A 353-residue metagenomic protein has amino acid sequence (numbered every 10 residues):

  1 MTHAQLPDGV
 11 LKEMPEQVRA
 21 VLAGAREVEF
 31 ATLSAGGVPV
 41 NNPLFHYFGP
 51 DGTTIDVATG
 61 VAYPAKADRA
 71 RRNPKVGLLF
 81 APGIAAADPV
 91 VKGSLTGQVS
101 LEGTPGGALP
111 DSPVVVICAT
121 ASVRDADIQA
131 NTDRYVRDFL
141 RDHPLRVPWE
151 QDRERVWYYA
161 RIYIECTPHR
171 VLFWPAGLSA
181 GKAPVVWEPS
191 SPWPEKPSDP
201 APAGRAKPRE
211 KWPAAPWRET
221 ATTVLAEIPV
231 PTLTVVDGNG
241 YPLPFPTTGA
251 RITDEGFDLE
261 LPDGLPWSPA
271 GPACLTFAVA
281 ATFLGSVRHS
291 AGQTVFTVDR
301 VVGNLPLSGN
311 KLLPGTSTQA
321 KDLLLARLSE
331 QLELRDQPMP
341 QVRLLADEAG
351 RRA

Functional and structural regions predicted by a protein language model:
M1-K12, V90-T220, E260-A353: Charged, gly/pro-rich active-site loop segments
L11-A23: Mobile-element integrase/transposase regions, centering on the N-terminal DNA-binding/Zn-coordinating module
V18-R19, A67, A221-T222: Short amphipathic alpha-helical segments and helix-helix/interface helices
A23-A25, W157-R161, T167-P168, A226-V230 (+1 more regions): Short gly/pro-enriched beta-turn/loop segments at secondary-structure junctions
G24, A70-V76, E227-I228, P266-C274: Short coil-to-beta transition motif at edge beta-strands of beta-rich domains
A25-A62, D68, V76-P82, A87-G107 (+2 more regions): Short beta-strand segments
G60-P64, R300-G303: Short, solvent-exposed aromatic-acidic interface loops
T223-A226, T234-V236, Y241, T253 (+3 more regions): Non-catalytic N-terminal targeting/anchoring module and adjacent flexible stem/linker that precedes the structured
